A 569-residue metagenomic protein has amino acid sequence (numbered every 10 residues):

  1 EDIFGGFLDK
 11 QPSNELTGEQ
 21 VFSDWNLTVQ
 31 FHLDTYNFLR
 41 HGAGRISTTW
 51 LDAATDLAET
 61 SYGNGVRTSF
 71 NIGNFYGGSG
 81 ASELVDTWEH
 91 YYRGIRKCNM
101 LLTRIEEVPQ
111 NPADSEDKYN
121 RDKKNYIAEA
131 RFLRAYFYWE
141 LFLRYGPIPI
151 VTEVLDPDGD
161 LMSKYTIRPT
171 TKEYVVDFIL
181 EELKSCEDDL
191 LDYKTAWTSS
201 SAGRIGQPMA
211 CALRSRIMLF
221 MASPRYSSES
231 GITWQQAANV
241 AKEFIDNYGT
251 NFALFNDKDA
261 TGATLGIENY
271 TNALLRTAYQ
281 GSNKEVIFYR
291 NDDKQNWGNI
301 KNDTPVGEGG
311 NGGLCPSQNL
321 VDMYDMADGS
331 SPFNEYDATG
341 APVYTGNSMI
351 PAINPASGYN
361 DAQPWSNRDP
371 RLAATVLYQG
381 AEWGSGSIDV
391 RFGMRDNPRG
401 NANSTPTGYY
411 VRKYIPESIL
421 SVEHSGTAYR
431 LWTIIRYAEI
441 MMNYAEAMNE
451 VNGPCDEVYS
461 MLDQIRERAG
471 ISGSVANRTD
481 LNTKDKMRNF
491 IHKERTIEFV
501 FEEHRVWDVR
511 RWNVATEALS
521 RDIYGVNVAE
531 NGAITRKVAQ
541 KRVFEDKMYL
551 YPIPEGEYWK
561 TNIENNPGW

Functional and structural regions predicted by a protein language model:
E1-D2, Y36, Y91-G94, F178-L180 (+5 more regions): Long, intrinsically disordered, low-complexity segments
D2-T68, I148, T152, K184-S185 (+3 more regions): An aromatic- and glycine-enriched ligand-binding surface/loop that stacks and positions planar moieties
W25-V29, L33-G42, N64-Y145, Y165-D177 (+11 more regions): Conserved, well-structured interaction surfaces
F392-R436, P567-G568: Active-site beta-strand/loop architecture of penicillin-binding DD-peptidases
A438-Y444, P454-S474: Active/binding-pocket-proximal capping segment
